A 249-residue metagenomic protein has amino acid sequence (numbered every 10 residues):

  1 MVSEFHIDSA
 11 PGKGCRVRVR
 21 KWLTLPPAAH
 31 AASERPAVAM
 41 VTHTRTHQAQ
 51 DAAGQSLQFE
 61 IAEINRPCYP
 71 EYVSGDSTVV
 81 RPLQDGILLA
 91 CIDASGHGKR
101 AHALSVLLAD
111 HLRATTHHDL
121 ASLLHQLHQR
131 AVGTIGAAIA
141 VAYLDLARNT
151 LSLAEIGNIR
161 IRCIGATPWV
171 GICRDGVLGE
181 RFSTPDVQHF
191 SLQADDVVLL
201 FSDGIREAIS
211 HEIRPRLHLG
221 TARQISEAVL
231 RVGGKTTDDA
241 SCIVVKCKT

Functional and structural regions predicted by a protein language model:
M1: N-terminal phosphate-binding caps/lids of nucleotide- and nucleic-acid-binding domains
E4-P11, R18-A101, S105-T249: Conserved subregion of the PPM/PP2C metallophosphatase catalytic domain
